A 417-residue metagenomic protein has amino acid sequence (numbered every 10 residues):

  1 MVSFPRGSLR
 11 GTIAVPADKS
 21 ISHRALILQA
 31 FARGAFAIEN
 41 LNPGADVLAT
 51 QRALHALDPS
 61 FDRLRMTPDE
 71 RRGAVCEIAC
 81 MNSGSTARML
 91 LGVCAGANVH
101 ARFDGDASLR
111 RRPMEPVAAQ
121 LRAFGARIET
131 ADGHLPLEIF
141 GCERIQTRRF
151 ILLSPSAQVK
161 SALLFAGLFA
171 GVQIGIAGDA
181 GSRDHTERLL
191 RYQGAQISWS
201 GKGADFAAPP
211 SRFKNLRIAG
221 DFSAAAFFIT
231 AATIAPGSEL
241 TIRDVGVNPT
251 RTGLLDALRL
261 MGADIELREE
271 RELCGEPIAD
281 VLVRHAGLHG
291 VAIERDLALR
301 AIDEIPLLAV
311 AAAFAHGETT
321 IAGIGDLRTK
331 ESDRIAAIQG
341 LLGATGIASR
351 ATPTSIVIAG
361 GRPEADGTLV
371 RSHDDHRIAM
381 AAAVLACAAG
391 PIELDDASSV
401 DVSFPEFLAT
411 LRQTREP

Functional and structural regions predicted by a protein language model:
M1-P417: Structural preference for solvent-exposed beta-strand-turn elements and adjacent flexible terminal/loop segments within
